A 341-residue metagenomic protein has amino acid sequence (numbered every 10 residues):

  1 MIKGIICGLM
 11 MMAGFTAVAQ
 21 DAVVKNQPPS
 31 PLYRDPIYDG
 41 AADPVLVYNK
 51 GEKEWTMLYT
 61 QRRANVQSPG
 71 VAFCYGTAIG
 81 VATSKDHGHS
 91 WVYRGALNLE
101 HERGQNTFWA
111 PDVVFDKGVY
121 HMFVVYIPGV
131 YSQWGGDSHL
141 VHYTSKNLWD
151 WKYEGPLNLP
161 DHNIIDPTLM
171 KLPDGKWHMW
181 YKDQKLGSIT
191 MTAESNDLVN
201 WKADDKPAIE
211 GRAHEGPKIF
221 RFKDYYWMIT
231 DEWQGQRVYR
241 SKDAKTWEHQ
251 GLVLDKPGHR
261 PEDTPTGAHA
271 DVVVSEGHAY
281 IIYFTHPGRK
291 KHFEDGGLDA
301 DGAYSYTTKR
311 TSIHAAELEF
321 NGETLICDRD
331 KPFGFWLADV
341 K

Functional and structural regions predicted by a protein language model:
G4-A13: Sec-dependent N-terminal signal peptides
F15-A19: Sec/Tat signal peptide C-region and signal peptidase I cleavage site
Q20-K341: Carbohydrate-active catalytic/glycan-binding domains of CAZyme proteins, especially the secreted or lumenal ectodomains
